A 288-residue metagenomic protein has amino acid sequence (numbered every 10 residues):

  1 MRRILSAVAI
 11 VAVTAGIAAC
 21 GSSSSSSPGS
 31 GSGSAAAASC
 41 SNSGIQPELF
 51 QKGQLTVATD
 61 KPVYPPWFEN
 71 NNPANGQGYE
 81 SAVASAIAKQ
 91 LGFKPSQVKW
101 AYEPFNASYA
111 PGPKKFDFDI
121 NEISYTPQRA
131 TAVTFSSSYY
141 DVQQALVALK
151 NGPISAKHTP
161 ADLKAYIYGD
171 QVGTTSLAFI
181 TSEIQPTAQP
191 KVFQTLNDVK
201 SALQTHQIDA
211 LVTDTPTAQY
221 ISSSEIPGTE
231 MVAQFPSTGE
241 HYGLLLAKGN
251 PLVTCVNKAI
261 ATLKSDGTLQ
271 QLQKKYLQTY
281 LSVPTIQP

Functional and structural regions predicted by a protein language model:
A19-S32: Bacterial lipoprotein signal-peptidase II cleavage site
G21, S81, Q90, G152 (+2 more regions): Extended ligand-binding regions for polar small-molecule ligands
S22, A36, C40, G44-P47 (+3 more regions): Ligand-binding clefts/hinges and TM-proximal coupling segments of bilobed small-molecule sensing domains
A37-D119: Extracytoplasmic small-molecule ligand-binding "clamshell" domains of the periplasmic binding protein/Venus flytrap
K61, D141-A148, T215-A261, T279-P288: Periplasmic-binding protein-like
S85, S96-P160: Acidic, polar ligand-binding/catalytic clefts
V98-A110, I154-S155, K191-T205, E240: Short helix-initiation/N-cap motifs at beta->coil->alpha
A107, I123-A132, T181-S182, Q204-T205 (+1 more regions): A ligand-binding cleft/hinge motif common to bilobed small-molecule-binding domains
